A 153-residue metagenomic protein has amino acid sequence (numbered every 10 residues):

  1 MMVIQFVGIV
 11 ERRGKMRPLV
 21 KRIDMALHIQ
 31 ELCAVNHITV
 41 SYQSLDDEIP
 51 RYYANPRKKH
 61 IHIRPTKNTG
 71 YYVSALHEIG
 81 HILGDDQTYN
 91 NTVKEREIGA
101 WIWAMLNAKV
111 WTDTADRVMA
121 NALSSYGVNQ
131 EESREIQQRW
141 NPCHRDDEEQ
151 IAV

Functional and structural regions predicted by a protein language model:
M1-K15: N-terminal amphipathic/basic-hydrophobic helices that include classical n-h-c signal peptides and signal-anchor
E11-D24, A104, A108: A short, highly charged nucleic-acid-interacting micro-segment common to nuclease and nuclease-linked defense proteins
R17-V20, T66-K67, K109-V153: Long, well-structured alpha-helical subdomains associated with metal-dependent extracellular/ecto-lumenal hydrolases
R22-I23, H28-I29, V153: Phosphate-backbone binding interfaces of nucleic-acid-interacting proteins
Q30-H60, T69: Catalytic zinc-binding patch centered on the HExxH motif and its immediate surroundings that defines zinc-dependent
V73-D86: Active-site recognition of the HExxH zinc-binding catalytic motif
T88-N91: Short glycine-enriched, charge-decorated loop/helix-capping segments at active-site entrances that position
K94-K109: An active-site-proximal "capping" alpha-helix that borders the catalytic cofactor pocket
